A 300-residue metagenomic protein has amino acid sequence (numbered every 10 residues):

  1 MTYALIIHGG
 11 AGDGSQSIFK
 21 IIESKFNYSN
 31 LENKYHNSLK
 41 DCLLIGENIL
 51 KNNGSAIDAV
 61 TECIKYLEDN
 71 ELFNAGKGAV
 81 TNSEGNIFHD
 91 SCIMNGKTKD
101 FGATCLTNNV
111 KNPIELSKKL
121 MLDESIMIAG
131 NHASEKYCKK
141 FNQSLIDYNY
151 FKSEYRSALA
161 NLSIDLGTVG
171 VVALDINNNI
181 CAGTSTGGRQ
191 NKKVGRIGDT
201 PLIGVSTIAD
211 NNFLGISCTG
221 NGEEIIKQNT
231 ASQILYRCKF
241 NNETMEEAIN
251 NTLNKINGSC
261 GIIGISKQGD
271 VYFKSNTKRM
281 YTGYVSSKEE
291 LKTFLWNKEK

Functional and structural regions predicted by a protein language model:
M1-K300: Alpha/propeptide regions of enzymes that mature by internal proteolysis
